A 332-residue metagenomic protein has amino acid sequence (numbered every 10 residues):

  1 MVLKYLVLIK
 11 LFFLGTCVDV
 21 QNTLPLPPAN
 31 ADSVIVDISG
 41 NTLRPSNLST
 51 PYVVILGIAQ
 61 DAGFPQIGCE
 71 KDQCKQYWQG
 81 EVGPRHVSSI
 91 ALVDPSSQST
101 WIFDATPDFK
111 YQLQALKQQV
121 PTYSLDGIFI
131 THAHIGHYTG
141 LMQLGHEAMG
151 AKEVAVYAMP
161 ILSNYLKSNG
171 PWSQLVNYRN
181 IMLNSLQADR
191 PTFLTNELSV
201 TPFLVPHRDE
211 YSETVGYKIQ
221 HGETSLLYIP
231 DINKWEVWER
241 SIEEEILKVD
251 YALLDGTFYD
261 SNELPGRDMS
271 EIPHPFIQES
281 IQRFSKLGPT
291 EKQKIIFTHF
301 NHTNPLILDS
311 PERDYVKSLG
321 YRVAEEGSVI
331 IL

Functional and structural regions predicted by a protein language model:
M1-Y5: Positively charged n-region of N-terminal signal peptides that target proteins for export
L6-G15: Bacterial N-terminal signal peptides
V18-V20: Bacterial signal peptide processing site
A31-L116, L183-E245, V329-L332: Core dinuclear metal-dependent hydrolase active-site scaffold
L48-S49, K152, V176-M182, N196-L198 (+1 more regions): A short helix-to-beta-strand connector/capping loop
H86, V93-Y157, D250: Active-site metal-binding motif and surrounding structural segment of the metallo-beta-lactamase
I161-G170: A short, active-site helix/loop in glycosyltransferases that binds the activated sugar's phosphate group
E223-S225, I232-V329: Cap/insert and terminal regions of metallo-dependent hydrolase folds
